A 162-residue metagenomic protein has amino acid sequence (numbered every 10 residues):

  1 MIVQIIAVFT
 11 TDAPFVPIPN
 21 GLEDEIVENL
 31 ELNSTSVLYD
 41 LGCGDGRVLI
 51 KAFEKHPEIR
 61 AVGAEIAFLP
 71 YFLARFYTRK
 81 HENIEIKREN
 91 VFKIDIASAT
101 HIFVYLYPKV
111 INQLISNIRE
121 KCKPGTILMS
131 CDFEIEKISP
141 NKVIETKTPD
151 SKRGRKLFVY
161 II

Functional and structural regions predicted by a protein language model:
M1-N33: S-adenosyl-L-methionine
T35-G44: Conserved class I S-adenosyl-L-methionine
G46-I50: Glycine-rich SAM-binding Motif I of class I
R60-E65: Conserved SAM-binding motif I beta-strand of class I
A74: Conserved SAM-binding loop
K80-V91: Conserved SAM-binding strand-loop segment of SAM-dependent methyltransferases
G125-E134: Conserved beta-strand signature within the Rossmann-like core of class I S-adenosyl-L-methionine
E134-I162: Active-site capping/gating segments
